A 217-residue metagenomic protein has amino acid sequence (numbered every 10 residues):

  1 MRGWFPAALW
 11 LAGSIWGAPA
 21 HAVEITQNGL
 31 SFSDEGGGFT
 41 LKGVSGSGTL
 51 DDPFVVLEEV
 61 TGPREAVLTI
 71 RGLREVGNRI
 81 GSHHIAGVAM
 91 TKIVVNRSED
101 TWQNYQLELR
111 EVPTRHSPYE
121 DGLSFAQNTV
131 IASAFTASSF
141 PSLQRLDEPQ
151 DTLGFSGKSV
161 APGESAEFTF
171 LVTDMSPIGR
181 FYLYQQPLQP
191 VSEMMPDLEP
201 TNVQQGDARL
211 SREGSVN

Functional and structural regions predicted by a protein language model:
M1-A8: Bacterial N-terminal signal peptides that target proteins for export
F5, V130-S139: Short beta-strand/loop turn elements enriched in aromatics
A12, G17-P19: N-terminal signal peptide c-region/cleavage motif recognized by signal peptidases
H21-A89, E99, R110-G122, A137-N217: Membrane engagement elements in two modes
K92-V94: Buried hydrophobic-core signal for structured, non-transmembrane domains
D100-N104: Short acidic/proline- and small/hydrophobic-mixed sequence motifs that coincide with surface turns and coil-to-beta
S124-V130: Amphipathic alpha-helical assembly segments
